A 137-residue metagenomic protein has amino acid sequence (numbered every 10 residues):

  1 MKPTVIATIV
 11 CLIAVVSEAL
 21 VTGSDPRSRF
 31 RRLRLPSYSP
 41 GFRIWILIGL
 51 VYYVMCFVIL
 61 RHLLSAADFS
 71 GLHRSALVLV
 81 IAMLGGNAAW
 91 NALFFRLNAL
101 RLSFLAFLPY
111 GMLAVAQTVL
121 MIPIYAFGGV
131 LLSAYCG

Functional and structural regions predicted by a protein language model:
M1-V21: N-terminal signal-anchor transmembrane alpha helix
K2-I9, G71-I81, G128-L131: Interfacial segments of alpha-helical transmembrane regions
G23-P40: Cytosolic, membrane-interface loops and tails of multi-pass inner-membrane proteins
R34, L100-P109, G128-S133: Non-cytosolic membrane-interface motifs at loop->transmembrane helix junctions
Y38-V54: Interfacial helix-start motif at the membrane-water boundary
V58-N91: Helix-adjacent hinge/juxtasegments
A82-W90, L102-Q117: Hydrophobic alpha-helical membrane segments
A92-L100, V115-V130: Membrane-helix boundary connector in multi-pass membrane proteins
